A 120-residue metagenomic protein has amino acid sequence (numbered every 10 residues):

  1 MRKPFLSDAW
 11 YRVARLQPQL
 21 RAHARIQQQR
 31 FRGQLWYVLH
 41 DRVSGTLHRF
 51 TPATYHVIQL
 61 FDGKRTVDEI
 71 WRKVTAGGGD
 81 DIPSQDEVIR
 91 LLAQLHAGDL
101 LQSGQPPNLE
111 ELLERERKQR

Functional and structural regions predicted by a protein language model:
M1-A9, L20, R32-W36, R42-R120: Long, charge-rich, low-complexity alpha-helical segments
R12-V13: Extended, Lys/Arg-enriched charged tracts that mediate electrostatic binding to polyanionic substrates
R25-Q29: Short amphipathic beta-strand and strand-loop transition segments with alternating hydrophobic
